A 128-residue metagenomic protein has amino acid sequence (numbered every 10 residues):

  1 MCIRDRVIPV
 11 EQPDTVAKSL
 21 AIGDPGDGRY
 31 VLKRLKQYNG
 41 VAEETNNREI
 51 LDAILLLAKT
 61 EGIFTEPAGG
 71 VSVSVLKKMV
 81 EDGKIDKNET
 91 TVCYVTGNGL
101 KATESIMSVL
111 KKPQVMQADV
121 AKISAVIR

Functional and structural regions predicted by a protein language model:
R4-F64, S108-R128: Active-site/ligand-binding loops adjacent to catalytic centers
I8-E11, V73-R128: Phosphate-binding loop/pocket of nucleotide- and phosphate-handling active sites
D24, G28, P67, N88 (+1 more regions): Basic, gly/Ser/Thr/Pro-rich low-complexity segments located predominantly at protein N termini
T45, E66-A68, Y94-T96: Generic beta-strand/beta-sheet core signal
L51-K78, E89-T91: Substrate-binding/catalytic subdomain of NAD(P)-dependent oxidoreductase enzymes
